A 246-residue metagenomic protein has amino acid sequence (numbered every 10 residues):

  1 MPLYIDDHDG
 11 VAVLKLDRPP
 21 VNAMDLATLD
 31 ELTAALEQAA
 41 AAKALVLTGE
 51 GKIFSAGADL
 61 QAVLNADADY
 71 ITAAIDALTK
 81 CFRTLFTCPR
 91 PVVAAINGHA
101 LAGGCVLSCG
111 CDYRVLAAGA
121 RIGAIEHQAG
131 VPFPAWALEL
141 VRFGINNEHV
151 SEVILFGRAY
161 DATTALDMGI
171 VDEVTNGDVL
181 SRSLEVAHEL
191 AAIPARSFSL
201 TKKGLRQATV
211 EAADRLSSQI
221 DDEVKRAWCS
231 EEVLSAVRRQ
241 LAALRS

Functional and structural regions predicted by a protein language model:
M1-E50, R83, T87: Conserved CoA-thioester-binding segment of acyl-CoA-metabolizing enzymes
D30, A41, G49-R83, A100 (+1 more regions): Glycine- (often His-adjacent) and acidic-residue-rich active-site loop that binds/positions the CoA thioester
L47, D59, L107-C109, A165 (+2 more regions): Hydrophobic/aromatic residues within transmembrane alpha-helices of multi-pass small-molecule transporters
T48, A95-I96, I125: Structural motif
R90-G98: A short, small-residue-rich loop immediately preceding and capping a beta-strand
L101-V153, D167, R182, V186: CoA-thioester-processing core
V115-A118, V171-S218, A243-S246: C-terminal long alpha-helix characteristic of the crotonase
G157-T164: Acidic, divalent-metal-coordinating active-site segment for phosphoryl/phosphodiester hydrolysis, typified by short
